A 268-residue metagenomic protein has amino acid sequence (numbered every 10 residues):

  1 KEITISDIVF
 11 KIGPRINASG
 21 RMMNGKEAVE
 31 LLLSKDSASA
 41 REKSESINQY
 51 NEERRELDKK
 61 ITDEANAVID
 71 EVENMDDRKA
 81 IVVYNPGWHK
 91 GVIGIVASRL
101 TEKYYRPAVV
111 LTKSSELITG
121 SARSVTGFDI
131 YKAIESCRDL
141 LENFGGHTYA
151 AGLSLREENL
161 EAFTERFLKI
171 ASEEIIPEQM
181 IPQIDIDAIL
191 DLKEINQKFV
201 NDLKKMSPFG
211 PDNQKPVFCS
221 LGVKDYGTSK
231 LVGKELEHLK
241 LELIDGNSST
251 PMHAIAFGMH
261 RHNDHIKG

Functional and structural regions predicted by a protein language model:
K1, N74, E173-I176, G210-P216: Active-site phosphate-binding and catalytic loops of NTP-dependent enzymes
K1-E158, I189, L231-V232: Hydrophobic helix-and-loop "lid/oligomerization" segment in the mid-to-C-terminal part of catalytic domains
G25, I93-I95, T164, Q197-V200: Conserved strand-to-helix beginnings and helix N-cap segments that scaffold or border functional pockets
V68, G94-A97, C137, A171-S172 (+3 more regions): Glycine-rich, charged/polar anion/phosphate-binding loops that engage phosphate groups from diverse ligands
G145, L203, D225, K267-G268: OB-fold and OB-like beta-barrel modules that bind single-stranded nucleic acids
Y149-F199: Internal, active-site/partner-interface "lid" segment
L190-M252: Accessory interdomain/linker segments of ATP-dependent helicases and helicase-like nucleic-acid enzymes that mediate
S248-K267: Beta-strand/loop nucleic-acid-binding surfaces
